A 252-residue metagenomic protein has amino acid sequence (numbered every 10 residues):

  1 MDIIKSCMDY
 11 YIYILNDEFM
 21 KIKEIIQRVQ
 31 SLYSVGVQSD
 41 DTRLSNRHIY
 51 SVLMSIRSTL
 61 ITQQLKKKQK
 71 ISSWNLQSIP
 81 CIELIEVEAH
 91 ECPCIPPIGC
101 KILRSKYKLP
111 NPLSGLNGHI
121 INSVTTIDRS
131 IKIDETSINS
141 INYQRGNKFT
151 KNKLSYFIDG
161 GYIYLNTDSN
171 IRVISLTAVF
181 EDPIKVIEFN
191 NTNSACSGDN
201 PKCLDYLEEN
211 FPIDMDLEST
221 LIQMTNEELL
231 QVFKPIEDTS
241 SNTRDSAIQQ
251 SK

Functional and structural regions predicted by a protein language model:
D2, D9-Y13: Intrinsic-disorder-associated, low-complexity terminal segments enriched in Asp/Asn/His/Tyr and depleted of Lys/Arg
C7, L15-K252: Glycine-enriched, solvent-exposed interface loops adjoining structured elements
